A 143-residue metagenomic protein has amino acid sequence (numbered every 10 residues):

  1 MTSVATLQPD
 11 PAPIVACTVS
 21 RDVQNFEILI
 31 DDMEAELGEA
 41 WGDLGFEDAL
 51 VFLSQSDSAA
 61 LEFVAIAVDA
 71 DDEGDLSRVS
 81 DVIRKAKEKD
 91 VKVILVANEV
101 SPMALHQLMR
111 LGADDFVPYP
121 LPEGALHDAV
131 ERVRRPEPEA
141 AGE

Functional and structural regions predicted by a protein language model:
T2, E34-D57: A short, well-structured beta->alpha microelement
P9-M33, A65-I66: Conserved acidic segment of CheY-like receiver
F26, F52, E62-I83: Conserved phosphotransfer microenvironments
D90-V100: A short, hydrophobic beta-strand element within the central beta-sheet of small alpha/beta folds
H106-R110: Alpha4-beta5-alpha5 "output face"
L121-A129: C-terminal output helix
A140-E143: Walker A (P-loop) phosphate-binding motif
